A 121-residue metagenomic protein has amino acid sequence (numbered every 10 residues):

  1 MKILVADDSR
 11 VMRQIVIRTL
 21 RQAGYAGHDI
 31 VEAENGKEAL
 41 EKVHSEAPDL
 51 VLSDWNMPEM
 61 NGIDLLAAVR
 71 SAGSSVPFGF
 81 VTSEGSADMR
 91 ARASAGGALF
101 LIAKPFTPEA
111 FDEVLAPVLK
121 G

Functional and structural regions predicted by a protein language model:
D8, K104: A Lys-centered signature of the CheY-like receiver
R10-V31: Two-component/phosphorelay signaling modules centered on CheY-like receiver
N35-E38, N61-D64: Acidic catalytic/metal-coordinating carboxylates
E46-L52: Active-site beta3 strand of CheY-like receiver
D54, T82: Active-site residues of response regulator receiver
M57: Receiver (REC) domain active-site loop signature in two-component systems and cognate sites in sensor histidine kinases
D64, G85-F100: Alpha4 helix (beta4-alpha4-beta5 surface) of REC/receiver domains from two-component response regulators
F106-L115: C-terminal output helix
